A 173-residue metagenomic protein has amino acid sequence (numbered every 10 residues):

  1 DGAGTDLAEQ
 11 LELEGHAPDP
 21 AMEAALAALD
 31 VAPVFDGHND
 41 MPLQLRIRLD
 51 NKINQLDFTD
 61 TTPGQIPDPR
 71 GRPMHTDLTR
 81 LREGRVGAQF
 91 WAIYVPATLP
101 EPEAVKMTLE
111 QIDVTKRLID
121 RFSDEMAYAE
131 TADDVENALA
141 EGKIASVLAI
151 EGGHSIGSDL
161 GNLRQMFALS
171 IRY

Functional and structural regions predicted by a protein language model:
D1-Y173: N-terminal hydrophobic targeting/anchoring segments and the immediately downstream early-domain regions of hydrolases
